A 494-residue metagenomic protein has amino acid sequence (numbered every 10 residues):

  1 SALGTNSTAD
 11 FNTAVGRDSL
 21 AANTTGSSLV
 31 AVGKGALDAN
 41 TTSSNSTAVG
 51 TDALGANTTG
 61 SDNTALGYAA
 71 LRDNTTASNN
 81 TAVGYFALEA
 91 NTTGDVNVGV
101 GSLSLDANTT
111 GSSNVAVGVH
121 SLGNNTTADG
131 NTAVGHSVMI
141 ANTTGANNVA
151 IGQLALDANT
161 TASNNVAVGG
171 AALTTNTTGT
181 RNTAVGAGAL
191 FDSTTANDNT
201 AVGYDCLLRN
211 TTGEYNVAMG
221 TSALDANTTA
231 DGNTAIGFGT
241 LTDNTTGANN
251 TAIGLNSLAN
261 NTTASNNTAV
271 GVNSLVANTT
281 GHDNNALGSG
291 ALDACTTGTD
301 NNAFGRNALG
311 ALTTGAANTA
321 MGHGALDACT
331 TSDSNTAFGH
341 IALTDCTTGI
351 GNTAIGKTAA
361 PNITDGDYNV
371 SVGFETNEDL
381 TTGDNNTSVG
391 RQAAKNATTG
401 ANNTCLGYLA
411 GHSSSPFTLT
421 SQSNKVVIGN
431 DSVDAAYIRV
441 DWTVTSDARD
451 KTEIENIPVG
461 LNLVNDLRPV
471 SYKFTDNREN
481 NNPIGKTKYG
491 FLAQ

Functional and structural regions predicted by a protein language model:
S1-D447: Glycine- and small/polar-enriched repetitive beta-structure motifs of secreted/surface proteins
L419, S423-Q494: C-terminal intramolecular chaperone/autoprocessing and neck/assembly modules of extracellular spikes and adhesins
